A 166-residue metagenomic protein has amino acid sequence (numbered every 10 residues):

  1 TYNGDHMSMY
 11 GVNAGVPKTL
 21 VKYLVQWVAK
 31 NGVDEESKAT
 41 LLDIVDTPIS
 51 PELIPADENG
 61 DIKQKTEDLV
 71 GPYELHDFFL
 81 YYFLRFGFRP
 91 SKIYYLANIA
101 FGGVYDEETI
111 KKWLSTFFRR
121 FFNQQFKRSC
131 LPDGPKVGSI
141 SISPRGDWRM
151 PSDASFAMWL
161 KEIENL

Functional and structural regions predicted by a protein language model:
T1-L166: ATP/NTP-dependent adenylation/nucleotidyl-transfer catalytic domains that generate, transfer, or process NMP-activated
